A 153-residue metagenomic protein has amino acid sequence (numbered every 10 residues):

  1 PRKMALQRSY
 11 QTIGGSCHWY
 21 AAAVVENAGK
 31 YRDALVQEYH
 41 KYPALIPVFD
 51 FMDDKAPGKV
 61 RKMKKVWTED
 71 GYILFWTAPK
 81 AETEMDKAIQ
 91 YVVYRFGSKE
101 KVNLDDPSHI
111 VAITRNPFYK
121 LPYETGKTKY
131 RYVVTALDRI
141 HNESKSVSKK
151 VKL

Functional and structural regions predicted by a protein language model:
P1-M52: Substrate-binding cleft of secreted/luminal carbohydrate-active enzymes
S9-Y20, T77, A81-K87, T114: Catalytic domains of carbohydrate-active enzymes that cleave complex glycans
S16, W76, V93, V134: Hydrophobic, well-ordered secondary-structure elements that form the walls of internal hydrophobic environments
K30-D86, R139-L153: Pro/Thr/Ser/Gly-rich low-complexity, intrinsically disordered linker/stalk tracts
P79-D105: Solvent-exposed loop/turn segments flanking beta-strands in beta-repeat/beta-sandwich domains
H109-R115: Short beta-strand segments within Ig-like beta-sandwich modules, predominantly Fibronectin type-III
N116-K120: Short, surface-exposed beta-strand/beta-hairpin micro-motifs centered on an aromatic residue
L121-S144: Beta-strand-rich modules
